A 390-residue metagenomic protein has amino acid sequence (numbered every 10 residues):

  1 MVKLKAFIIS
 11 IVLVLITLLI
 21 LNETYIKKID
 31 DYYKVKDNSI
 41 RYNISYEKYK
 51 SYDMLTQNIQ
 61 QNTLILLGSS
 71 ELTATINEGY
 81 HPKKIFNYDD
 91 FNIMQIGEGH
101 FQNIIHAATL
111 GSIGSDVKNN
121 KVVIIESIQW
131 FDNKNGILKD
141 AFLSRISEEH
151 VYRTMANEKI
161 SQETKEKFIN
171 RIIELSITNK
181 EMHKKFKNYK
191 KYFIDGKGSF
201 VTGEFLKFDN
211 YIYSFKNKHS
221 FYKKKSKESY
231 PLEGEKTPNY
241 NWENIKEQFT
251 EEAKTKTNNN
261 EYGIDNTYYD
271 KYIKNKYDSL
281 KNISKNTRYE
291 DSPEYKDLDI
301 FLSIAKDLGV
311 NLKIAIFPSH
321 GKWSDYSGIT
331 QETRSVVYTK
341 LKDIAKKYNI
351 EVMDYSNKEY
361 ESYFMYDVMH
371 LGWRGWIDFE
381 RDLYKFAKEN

Functional and structural regions predicted by a protein language model:
K5-Y25: Hydrophobic membrane-insertion alpha-helices, especially the h-region of bacterial N-terminal signal peptides
K28-F91, A108-G111: Membrane/wall-proximal cationic-aromatic binding patches
K34, E149-D297: Secreted/periplasmic serine-hydrolase-like ester/acetyl group-modifying domain
G68-S69, I124-Q129, Y269-Y277, A315-H320 (+1 more regions): Short loop/turn segments at strand-loop or loop-helix junctions that form parts of catalytic or ligand-binding pockets
E71-E163: Membrane-embedded segments
I96-E98, T330-E332, V337-N390: C-terminal regions of proteins
Y268, Y277-N282, P318-E332: Active-site His/acidic residue clusters
T287, A305, K313-S319, Y326: Substrate-recognition/cap regions that form aromatic- and gly/pro-loop-enriched pockets for small-molecule ligands
